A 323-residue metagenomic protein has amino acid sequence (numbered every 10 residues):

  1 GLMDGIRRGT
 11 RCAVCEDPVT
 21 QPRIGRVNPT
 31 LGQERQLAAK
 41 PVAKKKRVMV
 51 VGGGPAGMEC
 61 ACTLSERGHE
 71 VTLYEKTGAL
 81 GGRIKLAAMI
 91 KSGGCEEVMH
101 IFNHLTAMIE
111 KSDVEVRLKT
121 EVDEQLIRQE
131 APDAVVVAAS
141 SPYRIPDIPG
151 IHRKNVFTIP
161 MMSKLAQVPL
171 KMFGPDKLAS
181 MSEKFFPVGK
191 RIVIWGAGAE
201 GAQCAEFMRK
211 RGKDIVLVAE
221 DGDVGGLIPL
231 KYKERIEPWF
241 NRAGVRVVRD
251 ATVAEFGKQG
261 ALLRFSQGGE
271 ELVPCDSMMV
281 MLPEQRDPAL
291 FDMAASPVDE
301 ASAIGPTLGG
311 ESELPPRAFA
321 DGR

Functional and structural regions predicted by a protein language model:
G1-K44: Cysteine-cluster motifs in flexible loop/terminal segments that predominantly coordinate metals
A13-T30, T72-A79, K85, D147 (+1 more regions): Iron-sulfur cluster-binding cysteine motifs and their immediate structural context in ferredoxin-like electron-transfer
V42, G81, A88, A134-S141: Terminal amphipathic helices with adjacent charged low-complexity linkers/tails
V42-V48, V188-K190: A short, charged/proline- and glycine-enriched loop that marks the coil->beta-strand transition at the N-terminal
V50-K119, R191, A197-K231, R246 (+1 more regions): Beta1-alpha1 glycine-rich phosphate/pyrophosphate-binding loop at the start of Rossmann-like nucleotide-binding domains
M89-G93, K154, K233-I236, A320-D321: Short, hinge-like loop/turn segments at secondary-structure boundaries
V98-I145, R153, T158-M161, P169-K190 (+1 more regions): A Rossmann-like FAD-binding core segment of flavoenzymes
P297-R323: Short FAD-binding loop at a beta-strand-to-alpha-helix junction that anchors the flavin cofactor in diverse
